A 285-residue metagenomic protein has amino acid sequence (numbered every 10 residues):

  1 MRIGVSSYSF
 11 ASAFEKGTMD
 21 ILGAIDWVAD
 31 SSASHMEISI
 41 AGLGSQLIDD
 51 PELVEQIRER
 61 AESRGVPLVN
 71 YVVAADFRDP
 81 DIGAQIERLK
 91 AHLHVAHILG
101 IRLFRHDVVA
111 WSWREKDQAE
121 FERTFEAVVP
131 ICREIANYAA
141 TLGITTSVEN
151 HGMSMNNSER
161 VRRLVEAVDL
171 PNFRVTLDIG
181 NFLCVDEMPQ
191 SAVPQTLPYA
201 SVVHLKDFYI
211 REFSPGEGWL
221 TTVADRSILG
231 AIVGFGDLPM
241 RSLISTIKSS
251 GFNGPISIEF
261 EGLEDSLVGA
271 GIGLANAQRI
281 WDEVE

Functional and structural regions predicted by a protein language model:
R2, H35-M36, Y71, P130-D237 (+1 more regions): Acidic/histidine-rich catalytic cores of soluble enzymes
V5, V28, M36, A61 (+7 more regions): Conserved, mostly hydrophobic/aromatic
S6-D20, A74-I86, D117-F125, I232-G234: Active-site mouth loops of central-metabolism enzymes
Y8-F10, S39-A41, V73-D76, V109-W111 (+4 more regions): Active-site beta-loop-alpha junctions enriched in small/polar residues
E15-V28, I82-H94, V185-P194, M240-L243: Short, acidic/polar
D20-A41, L99-G100: Catalytic domains of carbohydrate-active enzymes, especially glycoside hydrolases
D26, V54-E55, E59-P67, D79-V175 (+1 more regions): Active-site acidic/histidine proton-transfer and metal-coordination neighborhood in alpha/beta enzyme cores
L267-E285: C-terminal helical cap(s) of enzyme catalytic domains, especially alpha/beta-barrels
